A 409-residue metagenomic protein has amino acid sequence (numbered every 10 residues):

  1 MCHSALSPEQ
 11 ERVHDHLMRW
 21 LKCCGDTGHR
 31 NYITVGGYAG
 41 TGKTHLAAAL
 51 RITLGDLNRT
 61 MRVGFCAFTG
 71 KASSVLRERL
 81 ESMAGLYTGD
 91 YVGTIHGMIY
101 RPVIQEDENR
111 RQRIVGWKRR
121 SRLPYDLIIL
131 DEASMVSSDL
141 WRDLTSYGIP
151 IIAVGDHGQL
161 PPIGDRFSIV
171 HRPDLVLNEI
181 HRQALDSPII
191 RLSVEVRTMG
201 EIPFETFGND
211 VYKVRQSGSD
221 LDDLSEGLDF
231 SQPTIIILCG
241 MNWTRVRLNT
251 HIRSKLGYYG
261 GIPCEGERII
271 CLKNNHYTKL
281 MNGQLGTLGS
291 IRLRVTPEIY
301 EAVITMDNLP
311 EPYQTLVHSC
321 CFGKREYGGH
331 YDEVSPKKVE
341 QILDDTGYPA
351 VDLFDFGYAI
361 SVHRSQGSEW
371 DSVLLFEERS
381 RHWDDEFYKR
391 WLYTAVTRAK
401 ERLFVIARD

Functional and structural regions predicted by a protein language model:
M1-R12: Dynamic helix-loop-helix/coil hinge segments at AAA+ ATPase domain boundaries and subdomain interfaces
L6, F65, I237: Conserved SAM-binding loop
Q10, H14-D15, R19, T34-T53 (+8 more regions): Conserved helicase motor core of SF1/SF2 NTP-dependent helicases
V13, A47, R113-I114, S137-L140 (+3 more regions): Amphipathic coiled-coil/heptad-repeat helices and related helical stalk/stem segments that mediate oligomerization
D26-I33: Pre-Walker A (Motif I) flank of P-loop NTPase domains
T41-L46, G70, S82-G93, N178 (+2 more regions): Core RecA-like ATPase module of SF1/SF2 helicases and allied nucleic-acid translocases
E108-R122: Conserved alpha-helical scaffold flanking the Walker A/P-loop in AAA+ ATPase domains
I202-L248: Helicase P-loop NTPase motor core
